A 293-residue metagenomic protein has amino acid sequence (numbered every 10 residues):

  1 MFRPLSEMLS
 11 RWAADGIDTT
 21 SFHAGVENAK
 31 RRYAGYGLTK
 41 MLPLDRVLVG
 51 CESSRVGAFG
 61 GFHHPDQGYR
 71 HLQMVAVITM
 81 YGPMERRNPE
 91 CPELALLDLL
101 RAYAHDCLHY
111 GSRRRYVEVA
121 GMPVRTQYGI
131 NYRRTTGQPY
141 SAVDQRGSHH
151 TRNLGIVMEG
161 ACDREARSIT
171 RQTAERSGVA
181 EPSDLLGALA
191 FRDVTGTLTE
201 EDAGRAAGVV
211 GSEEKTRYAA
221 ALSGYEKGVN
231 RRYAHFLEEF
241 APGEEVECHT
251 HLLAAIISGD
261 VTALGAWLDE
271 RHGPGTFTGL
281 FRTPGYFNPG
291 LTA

Functional and structural regions predicted by a protein language model:
F2-E7, E181-A293: Pan-zinc metallopeptidase signature
L5-M84, P92-L97, R114-V119, P123-V124: Auxiliary, metal-adjacent structural segments of Zn-dependent hydrolase domains
R11-D15, R32-T39, R114, R176 (+3 more regions): Surface-exposed polar/charged interaction patches
A14-I17, E90-L99, H149-A161, A221-Y225: Conserved aromatic-histidine-acidic binding/catalytic patches
A95-S112: Short alpha-helix carrying the canonical HExxH Zn2+-binding catalytic motif
L97, S112-E159: Post-HEXXH active-site segment of zinc metalloproteases
C107, G111, R115, A161 (+3 more regions): Generic structural signal for hydrophobic core residues of well-folded globular domains
Q138-E214, Y218: Metalloprotease/metallohydrolase-associated module, dominated by Zn2+-dependent proteases
